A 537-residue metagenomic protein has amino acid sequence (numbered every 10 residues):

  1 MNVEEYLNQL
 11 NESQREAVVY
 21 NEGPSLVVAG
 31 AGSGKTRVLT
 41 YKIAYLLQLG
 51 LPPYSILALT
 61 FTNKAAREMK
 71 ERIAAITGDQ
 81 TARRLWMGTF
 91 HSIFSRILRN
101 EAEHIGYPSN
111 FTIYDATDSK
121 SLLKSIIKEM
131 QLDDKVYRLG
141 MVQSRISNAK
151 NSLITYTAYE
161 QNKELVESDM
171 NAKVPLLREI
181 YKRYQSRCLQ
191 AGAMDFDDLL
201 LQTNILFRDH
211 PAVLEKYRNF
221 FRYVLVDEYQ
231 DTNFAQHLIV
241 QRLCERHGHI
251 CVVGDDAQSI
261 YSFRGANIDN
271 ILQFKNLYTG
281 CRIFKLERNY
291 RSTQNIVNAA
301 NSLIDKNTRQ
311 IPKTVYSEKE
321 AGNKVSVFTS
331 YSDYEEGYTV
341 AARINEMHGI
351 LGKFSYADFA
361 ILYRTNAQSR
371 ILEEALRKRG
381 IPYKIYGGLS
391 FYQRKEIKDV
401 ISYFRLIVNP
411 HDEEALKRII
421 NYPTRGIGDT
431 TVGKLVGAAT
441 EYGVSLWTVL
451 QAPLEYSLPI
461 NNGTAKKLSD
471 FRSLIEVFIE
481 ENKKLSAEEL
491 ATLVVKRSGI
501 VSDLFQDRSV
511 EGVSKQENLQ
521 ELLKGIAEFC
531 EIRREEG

Functional and structural regions predicted by a protein language model:
M1-S109, I113-Y114, L214-E215, D269 (+1 more regions): P-loop NTPase Walker
V3, N8-V19, G23-V27, V38 (+6 more regions): Conserved helicase NTPase motor core
N11, L59, M87, T112-A116 (+14 more regions): Conserved phosphate/pyrophosphate-binding and hydrolysis machinery centered on Walker-type P-loop NTPases, extending
N21, A82-R84, E103-D198, F221 (+3 more regions): ATP-hydrolysis module of ASCE/P-loop NTPase motor domains, specifically the Walker B Asp-Glu catalytic pair
G23, L51-S55, T81-R83, R246-H249 (+5 more regions): Short glycine-/polar-rich loops that comprise or flank the Walker A/P-loop and associated switch/sensor motifs
V27, A31-L39, A102, T279-R282 (+5 more regions): Helicase P-loop NTPase motor core
I93-A102, A257-R264, R291-S292, Y386-V408 (+1 more regions): Short alpha-helix plus adjacent loop in nuclease-associated cores
M170, S355, S369-I381, R394 (+1 more regions): Conserved helicase C-terminal RecA-like lobe
